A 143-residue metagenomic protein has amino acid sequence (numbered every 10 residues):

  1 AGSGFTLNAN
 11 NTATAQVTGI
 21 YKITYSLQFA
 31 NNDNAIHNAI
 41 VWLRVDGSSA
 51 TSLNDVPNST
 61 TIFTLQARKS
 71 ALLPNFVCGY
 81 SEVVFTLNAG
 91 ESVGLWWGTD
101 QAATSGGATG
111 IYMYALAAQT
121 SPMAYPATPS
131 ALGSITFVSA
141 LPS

Functional and structural regions predicted by a protein language model:
A1-S143: Extracellular jelly-roll beta-sandwich "head" domains, especially the C-terminal globular C1q domain
